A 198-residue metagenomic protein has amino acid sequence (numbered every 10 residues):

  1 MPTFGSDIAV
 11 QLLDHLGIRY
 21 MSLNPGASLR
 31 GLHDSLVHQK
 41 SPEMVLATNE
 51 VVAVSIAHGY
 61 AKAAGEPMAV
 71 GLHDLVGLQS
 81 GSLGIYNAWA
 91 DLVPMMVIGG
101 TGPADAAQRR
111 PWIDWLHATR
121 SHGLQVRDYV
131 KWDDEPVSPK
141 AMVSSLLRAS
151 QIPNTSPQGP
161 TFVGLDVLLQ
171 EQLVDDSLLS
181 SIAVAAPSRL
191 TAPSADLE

Functional and structural regions predicted by a protein language model:
M1-E198: N-terminal alpha/beta PP-like core and its mobile active-site loop of ThDP/TPP-dependent enzymes
